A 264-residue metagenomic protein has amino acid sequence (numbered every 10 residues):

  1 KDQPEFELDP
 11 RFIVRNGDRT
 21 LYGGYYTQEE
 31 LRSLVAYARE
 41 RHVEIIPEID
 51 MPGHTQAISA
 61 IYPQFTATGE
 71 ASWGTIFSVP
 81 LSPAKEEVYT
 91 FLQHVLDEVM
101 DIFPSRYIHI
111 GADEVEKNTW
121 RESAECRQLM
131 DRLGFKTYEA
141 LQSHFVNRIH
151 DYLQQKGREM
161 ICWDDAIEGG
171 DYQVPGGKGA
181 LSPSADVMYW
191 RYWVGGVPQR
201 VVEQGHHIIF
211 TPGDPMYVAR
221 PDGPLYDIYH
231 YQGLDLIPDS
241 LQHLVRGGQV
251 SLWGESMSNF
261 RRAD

Functional and structural regions predicted by a protein language model:
K1-I161: Substrate-binding cleft of carbohydrate-active enzyme catalytic domains
Q56-I58, Y172-Q173, R220-P221: Short Asp/Glu-rich motifs
C162-I167, P175-A185, Y192-D264: Flexible, acidic glycine-rich loops studded with aromatic residues
